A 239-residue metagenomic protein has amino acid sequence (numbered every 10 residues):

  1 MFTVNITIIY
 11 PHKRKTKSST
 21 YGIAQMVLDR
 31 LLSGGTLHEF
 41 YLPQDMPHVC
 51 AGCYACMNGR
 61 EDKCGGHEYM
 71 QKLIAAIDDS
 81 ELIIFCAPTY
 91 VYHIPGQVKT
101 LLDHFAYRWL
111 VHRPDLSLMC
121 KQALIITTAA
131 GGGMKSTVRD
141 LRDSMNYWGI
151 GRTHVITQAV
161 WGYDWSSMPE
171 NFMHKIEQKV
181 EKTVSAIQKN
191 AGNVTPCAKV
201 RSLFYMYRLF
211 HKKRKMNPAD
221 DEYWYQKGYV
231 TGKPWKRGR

Functional and structural regions predicted by a protein language model:
M1-V111, H174-R239: N-terminal beta1-alpha1-beta2 submodule of the flavodoxin-like/Rossmannoid cofactor-binding fold
V49, W165-M168: Structural motif
G96, M134-R139, S167-M168: A short secondary-structure junction signal
P114-Q158: Short, glycine-/small-residue-rich phosphate/pyrophosphate-handling segment
A159-D164: Active-site rim beta-loop-alpha module in soluble metabolic enzymes
E170-F172: Post-His helix in hydrolase/transferase enzymes
